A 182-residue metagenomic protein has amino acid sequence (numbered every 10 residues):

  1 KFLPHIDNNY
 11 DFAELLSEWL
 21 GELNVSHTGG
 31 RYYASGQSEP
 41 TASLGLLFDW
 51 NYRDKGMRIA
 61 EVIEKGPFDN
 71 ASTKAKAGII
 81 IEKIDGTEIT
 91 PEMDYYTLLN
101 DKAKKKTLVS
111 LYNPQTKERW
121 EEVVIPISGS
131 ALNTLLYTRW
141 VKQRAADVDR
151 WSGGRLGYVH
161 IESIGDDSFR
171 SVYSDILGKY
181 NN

Functional and structural regions predicted by a protein language model:
F2-D54, E118-Y137, V141-K142: Extended, small/polar residue-biased N-terminal targeting/export presequences and adjacent propeptide/linker tracts
H5-L16, K74-A75, E88, E92 (+1 more regions): Solvent-exposed, acidic/flexible segments
S17-N24, G45, K74, G153-L156 (+1 more regions): Glycine-centered secondary-structure boundary/capping sites
Q37-P40, W50-R53, K74-K76, K102-A103 (+2 more regions): Extracellular/periplasmic catalytic domains that process cell-envelope and extracellular macromolecules
E39-E92, D166: PDZ/PDZ-like domain segments forming the peptide/carboxylate-binding groove, activating on the N-terminal beta-strands
A60-E61, P67, E82, G86-N182: Cleft-lining beta-strand/loop regions that shape enzyme active-site pockets
